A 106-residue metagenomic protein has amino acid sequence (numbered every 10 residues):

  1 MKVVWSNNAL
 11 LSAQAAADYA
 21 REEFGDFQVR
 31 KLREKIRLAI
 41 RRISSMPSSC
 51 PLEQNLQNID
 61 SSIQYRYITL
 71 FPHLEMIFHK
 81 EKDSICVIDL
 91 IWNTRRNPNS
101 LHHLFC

Functional and structural regions predicted by a protein language model:
M1, R66, M76-I77: Residue-level detector of beta-strand structural context in well-folded domains
M1-A39: Arg/Lys-rich, positively charged N-terminal/basic patches that mediate binding to nucleic acids
R21-F24, S44, S48, R96: Secondary-structure transition/hinge residues
R42-L70: A short, surface-exposed loop/turn module that caps and links secondary-structure elements
L70-C106: Enriched for short, Lys/Arg-rich terminal
